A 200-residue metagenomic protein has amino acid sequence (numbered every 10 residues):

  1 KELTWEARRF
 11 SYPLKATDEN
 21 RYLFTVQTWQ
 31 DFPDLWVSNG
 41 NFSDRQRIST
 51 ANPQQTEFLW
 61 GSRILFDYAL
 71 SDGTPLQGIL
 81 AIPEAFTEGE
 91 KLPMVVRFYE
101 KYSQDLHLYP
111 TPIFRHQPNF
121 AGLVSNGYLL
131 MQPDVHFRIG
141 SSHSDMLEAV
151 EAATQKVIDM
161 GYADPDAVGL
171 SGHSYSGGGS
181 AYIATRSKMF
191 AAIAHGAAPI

Functional and structural regions predicted by a protein language model:
L3-R8, S49: Surface loop/turn motifs at the tips and blade-to-blade linkers of beta-strand repeat domains
S11-I200: Serine-hydrolase catalytic core recognition
